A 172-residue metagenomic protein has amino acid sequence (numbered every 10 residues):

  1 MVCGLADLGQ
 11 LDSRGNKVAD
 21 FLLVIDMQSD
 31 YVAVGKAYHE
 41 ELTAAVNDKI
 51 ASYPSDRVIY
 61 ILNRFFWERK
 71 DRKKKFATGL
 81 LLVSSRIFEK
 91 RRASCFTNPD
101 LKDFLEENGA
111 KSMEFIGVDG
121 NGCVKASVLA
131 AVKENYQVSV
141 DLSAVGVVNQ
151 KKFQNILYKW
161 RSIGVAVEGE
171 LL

Functional and structural regions predicted by a protein language model:
V2-E89, K102, E107-K111, V165-A166: Active-site acidic carboxylates
A45-Y53, G122-K133: Histidine-anchored nucleotide/phosphate-binding helix
G79-F88, V148-L172: Structural recognition of alpha->loop->beta junctions
F88-S94, S143-G146: Short beta->alpha junction loops
A93-L101: Short phosphate-binding loop-to-helix
N108, S112, I116-N121: Active-site neighborhoods of divalent-metal-dependent phosphate/nucleic-acid chemistry enzymes
E114-G117, N135-Q150: A short glycine-rich beta-strand->turn/loop micro-motif centered on a GG-aromatic cluster
